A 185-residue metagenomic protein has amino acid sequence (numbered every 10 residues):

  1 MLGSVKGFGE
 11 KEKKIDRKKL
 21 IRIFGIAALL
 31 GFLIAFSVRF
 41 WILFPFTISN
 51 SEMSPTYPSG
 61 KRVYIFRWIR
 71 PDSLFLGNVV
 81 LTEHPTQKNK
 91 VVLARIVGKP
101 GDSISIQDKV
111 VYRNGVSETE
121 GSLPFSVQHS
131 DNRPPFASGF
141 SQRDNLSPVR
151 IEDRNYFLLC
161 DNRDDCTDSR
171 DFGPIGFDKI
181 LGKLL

Functional and structural regions predicted by a protein language model:
L2-R22, P55-L185: Soluble "head" domains of membrane/secretory-pathway proteins
S4-V5, S37-W41, P45: Structural signature of transmembrane alpha-helix termini at the membrane-water interface
I23-W41: Hydrophobic membrane-insertion alpha-helices, especially the h-region of bacterial N-terminal signal peptides
L29-A35, N50-E52, W68: Intrinsically disordered, low-complexity boundary segments flanking structured domains
L43-S59: Alpha-helical transmembrane signal-anchor/signal-peptide segments
